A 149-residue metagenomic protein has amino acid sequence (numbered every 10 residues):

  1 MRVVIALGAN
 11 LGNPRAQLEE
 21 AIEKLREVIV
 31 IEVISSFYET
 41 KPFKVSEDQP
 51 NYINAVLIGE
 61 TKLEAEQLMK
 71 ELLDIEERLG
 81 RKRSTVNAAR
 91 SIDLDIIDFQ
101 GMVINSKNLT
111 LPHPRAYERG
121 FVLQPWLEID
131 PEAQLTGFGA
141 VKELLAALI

Functional and structural regions predicted by a protein language model:
M1-V28, S35-K41: N-terminal beta1-alpha1 ligand-phosphate binding loop
R2, Y52-N54: Short, solvent-exposed beta-strand edge segments and adjacent coil->beta transition regions
G12, S35, F43-Y52, L63-K70 (+1 more regions): Flexible, gly/pro- and Lys/Arg-enriched active-site loops
V28-I31, D98: A SAM-dependent methyltransferase catalytic signature shared across enzymes that methylate proteins
E60: Extracellular and analogous surface-interaction loops
